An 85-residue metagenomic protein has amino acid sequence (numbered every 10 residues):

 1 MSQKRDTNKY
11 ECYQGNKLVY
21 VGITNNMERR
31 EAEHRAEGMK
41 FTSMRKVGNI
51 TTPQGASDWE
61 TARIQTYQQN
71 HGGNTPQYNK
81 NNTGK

Functional and structural regions predicted by a protein language model:
M1-Q69, T75, K80-K85: GIY-YIG nuclease catalytic motif and its immediate N-terminal context
